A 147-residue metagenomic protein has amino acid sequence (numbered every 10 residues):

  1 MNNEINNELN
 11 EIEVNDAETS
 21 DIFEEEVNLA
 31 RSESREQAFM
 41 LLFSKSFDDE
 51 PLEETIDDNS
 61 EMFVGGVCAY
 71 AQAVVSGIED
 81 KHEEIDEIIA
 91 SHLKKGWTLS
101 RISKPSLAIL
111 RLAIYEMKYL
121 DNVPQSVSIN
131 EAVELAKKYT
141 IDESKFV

Functional and structural regions predicted by a protein language model:
M1-F146: N-terminal interaction/assembly modules
